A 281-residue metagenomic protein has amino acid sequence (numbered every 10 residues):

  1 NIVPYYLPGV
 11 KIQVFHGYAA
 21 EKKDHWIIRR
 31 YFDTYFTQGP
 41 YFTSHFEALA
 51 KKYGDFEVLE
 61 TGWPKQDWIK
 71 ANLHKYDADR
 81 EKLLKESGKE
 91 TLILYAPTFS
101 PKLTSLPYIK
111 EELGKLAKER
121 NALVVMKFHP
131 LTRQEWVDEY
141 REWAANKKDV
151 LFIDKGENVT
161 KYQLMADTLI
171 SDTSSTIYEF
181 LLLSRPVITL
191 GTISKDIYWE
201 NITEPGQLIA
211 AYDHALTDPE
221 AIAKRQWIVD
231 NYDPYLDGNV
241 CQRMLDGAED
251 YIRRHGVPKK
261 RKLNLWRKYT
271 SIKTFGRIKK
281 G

Functional and structural regions predicted by a protein language model:
N1-L73: Active-site and donor-binding regions of nucleotide-sugar-utilizing enzymes
L7-F15, G156-W199: A donor-sugar binding/catalytic signature common to diverse glycosyltransferases and related nucleotide-sugar
I28, E86, K161-Y162: Structural alpha-helical scaffold elements that stabilize or flank donor/cofactor-binding regions in carbohydrate
T43, A78, L92, W143 (+4 more regions): Catalytic cores of nucleotide-enabled group-transfer and carboxylate-activating enzymes in metabolic and assembly-line
P64-E142, L236, V240-Q242: Conserved catalytic-core segment of nucleotide-activated headgroup transferases in glycan assembly
D138-K155: Nucleotide-activated donor-binding/catalytic signature segment of Leloir-type glycosyltransferases, i.e., the conserved
T203-E220: C-terminal "capping" alpha-helix adjacent to the active site of nucleotide-linked donor transferases in cell-envelope
L216-G281: C-terminal amphipathic helix plus adjacent low-complexity, charged tail appended to glycosyltransferase catalytic
